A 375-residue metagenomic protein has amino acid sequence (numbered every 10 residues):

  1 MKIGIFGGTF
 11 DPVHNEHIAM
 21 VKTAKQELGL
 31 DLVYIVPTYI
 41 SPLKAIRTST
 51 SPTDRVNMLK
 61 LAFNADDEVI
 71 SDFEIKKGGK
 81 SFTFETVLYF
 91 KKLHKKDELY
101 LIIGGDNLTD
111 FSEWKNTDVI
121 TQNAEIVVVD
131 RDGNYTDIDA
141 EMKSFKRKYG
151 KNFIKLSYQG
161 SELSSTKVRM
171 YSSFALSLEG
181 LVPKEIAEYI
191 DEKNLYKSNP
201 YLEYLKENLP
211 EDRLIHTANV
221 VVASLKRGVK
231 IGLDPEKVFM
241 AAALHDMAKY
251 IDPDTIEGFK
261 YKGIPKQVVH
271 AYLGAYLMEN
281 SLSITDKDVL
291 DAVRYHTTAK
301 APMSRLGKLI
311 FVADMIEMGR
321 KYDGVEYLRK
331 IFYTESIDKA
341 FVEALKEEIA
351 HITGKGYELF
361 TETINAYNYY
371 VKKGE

Functional and structural regions predicted by a protein language model:
M1-N199, E279: Nucleotidyltransferase catalytic core that binds NTPs
A19-M20, N219-V222, L273: Short amphipathic alpha-helical face segments that pack within enzyme cores and frequently flank/anchor catalytic
I46-D54, K77-S81, E211, I215 (+3 more regions): Residues at secondary-structure transition points
K80-F90, H94-D97, A243, M247-H270 (+1 more regions): N-terminal leader/targeting helix
S177-P200, A350-E375: Charged phosphate-binding loop/patch that engages nucleotide di/tri-phosphates or the phosphate backbone of nucleic
K206-P210, H216, L225, K230-D338 (+1 more regions): Divalent metal-dependent catalytic cores for phosphoryl transfer on phosphate-bearing substrates
